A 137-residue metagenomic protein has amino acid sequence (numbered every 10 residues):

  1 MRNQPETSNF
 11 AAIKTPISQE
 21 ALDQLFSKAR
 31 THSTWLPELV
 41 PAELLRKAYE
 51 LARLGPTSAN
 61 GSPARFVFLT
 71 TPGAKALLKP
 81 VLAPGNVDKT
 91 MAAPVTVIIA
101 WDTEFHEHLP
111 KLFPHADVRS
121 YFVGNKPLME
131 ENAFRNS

Functional and structural regions predicted by a protein language model:
M1-S137: Acidic, surface-exposed loops and disordered segments
